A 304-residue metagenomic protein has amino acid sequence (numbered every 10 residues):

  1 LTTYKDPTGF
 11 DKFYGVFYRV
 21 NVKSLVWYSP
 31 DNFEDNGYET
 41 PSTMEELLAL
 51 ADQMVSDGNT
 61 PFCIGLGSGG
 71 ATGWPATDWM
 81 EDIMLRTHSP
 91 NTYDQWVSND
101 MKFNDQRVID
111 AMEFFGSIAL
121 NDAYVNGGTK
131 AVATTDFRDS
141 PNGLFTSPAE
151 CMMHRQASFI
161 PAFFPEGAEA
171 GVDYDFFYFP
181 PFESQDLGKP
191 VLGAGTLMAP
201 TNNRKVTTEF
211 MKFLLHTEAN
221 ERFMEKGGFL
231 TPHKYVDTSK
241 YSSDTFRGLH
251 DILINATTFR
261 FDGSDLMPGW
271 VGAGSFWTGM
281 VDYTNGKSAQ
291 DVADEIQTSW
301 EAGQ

Functional and structural regions predicted by a protein language model:
L1, L66, G70, L85-D110 (+3 more regions): Short, solvent-exposed loop/beta-turn-alpha elements that line the ligand-binding surface or hinge of extracytoplasmic
L1-L25, P75, D175: Hinge/lid segment of periplasmic solute-binding proteins
Y4-K5, F177, M224-S275: Long, aromatic- and glycine/proline-rich binding clefts that accommodate carbohydrate-like moieties
N32-F33, A49-D57, T135-H154, T278 (+1 more regions): Short helices/loops that flank or line small-molecule/ion binding pockets
E34, I252-Q304: Conserved C-terminal helix/tail region of periplasmic/extracytoplasmic solute-binding proteins
D35, F159, P165-L230: Extracytoplasmic/periplasmic substrate-recognition and gating elements
N36-E39, A119-D136, A149-E150, A168-D173: A local structural motif
A51-Q53, V97-V132, F179: Glycine-centered hinge/linker elements that transmit conformational signals in sensory and ligand-binding systems
